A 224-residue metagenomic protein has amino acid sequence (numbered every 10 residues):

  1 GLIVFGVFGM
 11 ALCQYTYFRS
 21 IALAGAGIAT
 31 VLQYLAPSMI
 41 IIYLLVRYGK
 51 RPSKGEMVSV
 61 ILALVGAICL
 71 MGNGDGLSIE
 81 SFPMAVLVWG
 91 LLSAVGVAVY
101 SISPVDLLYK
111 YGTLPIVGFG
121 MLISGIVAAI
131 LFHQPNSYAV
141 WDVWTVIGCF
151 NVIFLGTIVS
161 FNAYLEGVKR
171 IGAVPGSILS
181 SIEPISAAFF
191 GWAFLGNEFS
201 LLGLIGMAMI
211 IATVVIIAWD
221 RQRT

Functional and structural regions predicted by a protein language model:
G1-G27, Q33, C69, I153-I171: Specific transmembrane alpha-helical segments of multi-pass solute transporters/efflux pumps, especially DMT/EamA
G1-T16, V60, M84-V95, V140-V159 (+1 more regions): Loop-to-transmembrane-helix transition segments
V7-A11, Y15, P37-I42, I68 (+5 more regions): Hydrophobic/small/kink-forming positions within alpha-helical transmembrane segments of polytopic membrane proteins
F18-R51, S93, A173-W192: Specific alpha-helical transmembrane segments that line the substrate/conduction pathway and gating interfaces
R19-A22, M71-P83, F132-C149, W192-L201: Membrane-interface helix termini and inter-helical loops of multi-pass transporters
S20, L32-Q33, V46-P52, L107 (+5 more regions): Hydrophobic/aromatic residues within transmembrane alpha-helices of multi-pass small-molecule transporters
I40-I42, V46, V60, G76-P135: Transmembrane alpha-helical segments that form core, pore/gating elements of small-molecule transporters/exporters
P52-G74, A128, S181, F190 (+1 more regions): Hydrophobic transmembrane alpha-helices of multi-pass small-molecule transport proteins
